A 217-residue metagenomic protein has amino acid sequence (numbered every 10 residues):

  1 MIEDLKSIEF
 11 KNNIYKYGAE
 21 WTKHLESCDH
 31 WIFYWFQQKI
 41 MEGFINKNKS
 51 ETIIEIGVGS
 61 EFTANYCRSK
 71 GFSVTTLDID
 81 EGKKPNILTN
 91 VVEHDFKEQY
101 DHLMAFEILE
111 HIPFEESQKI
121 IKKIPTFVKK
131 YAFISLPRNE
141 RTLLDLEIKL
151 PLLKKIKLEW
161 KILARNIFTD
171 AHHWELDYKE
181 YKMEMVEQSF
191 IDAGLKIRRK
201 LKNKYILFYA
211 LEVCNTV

Functional and structural regions predicted by a protein language model:
M1-H102, Q118-I121, F127, H172-M185 (+3 more regions): Conserved N-terminal segment of class I S-adenosyl-L-methionine
E61, I108, P137: Flexible loop residues that form catalytic and substrate-binding hotspots at small-molecule/glycan-binding clefts
G82, H94, H111, N139-T142: Active-site loop signature of alpha/beta-hydrolase-fold enzymes
H102-E115: A short SAM/SAH-binding and catalytic strip from SAM-dependent methyltransferases
I112-K123, L136: A short, conserved alpha-helix within the catalytic core of class I
V128-A132: A mobile, often basic/glycine-rich helix-loop segment that functions as the active-site lid/recognition loop
F133-K161: Conserved class I S-adenosyl-L-methionine
L158-D170: Short, flexible, basic/aromatic active-site loop/helix in glycosyltransferases
